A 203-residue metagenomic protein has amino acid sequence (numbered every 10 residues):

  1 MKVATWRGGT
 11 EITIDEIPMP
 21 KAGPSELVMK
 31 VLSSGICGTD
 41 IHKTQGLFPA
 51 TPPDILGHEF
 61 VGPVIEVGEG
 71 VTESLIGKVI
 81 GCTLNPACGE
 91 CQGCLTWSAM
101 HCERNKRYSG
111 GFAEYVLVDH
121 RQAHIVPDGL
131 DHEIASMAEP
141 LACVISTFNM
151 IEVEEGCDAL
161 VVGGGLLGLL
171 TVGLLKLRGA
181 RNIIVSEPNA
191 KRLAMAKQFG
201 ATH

Functional and structural regions predicted by a protein language model:
A4-I12: Extracellular beta-rich ligand/substrate-recognition surface
R7, P18-M19, T51-G57, R104-Y108 (+1 more regions): Short Gly/Pro-enriched turn/cap motifs at secondary-structure boundaries
G8, E69, D128, V153 (+1 more regions): Short, conserved catalytic or interaction motifs in soluble domains
P20-S34, Q45-Q92, P127-L130: Glycine-rich beta-strand-centered segment in the early N-terminal region that forms part of a ligand/cofactor-binding
T39-K43: Cytochrome P450 core scaffold surrounding the K-helix E-X-X-R motif and the conserved "meander" helix-loop region
C88-V162: NAD(P)H dinucleotide-binding glycine-rich loop of Rossmann-like/cofactor-binding domains, especially the beta1-alpha1
D131-H203: Mid-domain Rossmann-like dinucleotide-binding core that forms the NAD(H)/NADP(H) cofactor-binding site
